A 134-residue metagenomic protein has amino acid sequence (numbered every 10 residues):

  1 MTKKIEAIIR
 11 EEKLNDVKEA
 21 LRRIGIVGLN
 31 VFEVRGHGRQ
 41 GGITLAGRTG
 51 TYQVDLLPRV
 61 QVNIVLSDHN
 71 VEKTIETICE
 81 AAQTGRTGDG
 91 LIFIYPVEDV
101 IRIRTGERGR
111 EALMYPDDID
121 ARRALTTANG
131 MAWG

Functional and structural regions predicted by a protein language model:
M1-G134: Positively charged, small/polar-rich N-terminal and surface patches that mediate targeting and assembly and bind
